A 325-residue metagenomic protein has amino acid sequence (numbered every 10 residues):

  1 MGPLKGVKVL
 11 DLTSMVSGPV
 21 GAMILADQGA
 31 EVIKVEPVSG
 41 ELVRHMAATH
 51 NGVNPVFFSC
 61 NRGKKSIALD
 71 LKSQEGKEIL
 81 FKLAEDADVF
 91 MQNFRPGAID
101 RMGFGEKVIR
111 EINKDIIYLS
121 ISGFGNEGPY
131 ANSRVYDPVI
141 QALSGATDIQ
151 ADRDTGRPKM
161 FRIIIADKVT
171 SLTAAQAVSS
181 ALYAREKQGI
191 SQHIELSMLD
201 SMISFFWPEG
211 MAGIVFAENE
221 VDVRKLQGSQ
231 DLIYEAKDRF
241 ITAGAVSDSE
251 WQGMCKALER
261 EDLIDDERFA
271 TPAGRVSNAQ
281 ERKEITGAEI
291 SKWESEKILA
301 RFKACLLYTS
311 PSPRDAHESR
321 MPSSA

Functional and structural regions predicted by a protein language model:
M1-K187, G213, A217, S324: N-terminal helix-loop segment corresponding to the beta1-alpha1 unit of nucleotide/adenylate-binding folds
D11, K34, A68, S120 (+3 more regions): Structural signal for conserved beta-strand scaffold positions within catalytic alpha/beta enzyme cores
S39, F124-G125, M198-I203, D238 (+1 more regions): Glycine-rich beta-alpha junction loops
V56-F58, I194, L232: Residue-level detector of beta-strand structural context in well-folded domains
Q92, L196, A243-A245: Active-site-adjacent beta-strand anchor residues
L182-V221: Substrate-binding/catalytic subdomain of NAD(P)-dependent oxidoreductase enzymes
K225, S229-L306, S310: Aromatic-enriched alpha-helical interface/lid elements that frame and gate functional surfaces
Y308-A325: Single conserved hydrophobic/aromatic residue that forms the stacking wall/gate of nucleotide- or nucleobase-binding
